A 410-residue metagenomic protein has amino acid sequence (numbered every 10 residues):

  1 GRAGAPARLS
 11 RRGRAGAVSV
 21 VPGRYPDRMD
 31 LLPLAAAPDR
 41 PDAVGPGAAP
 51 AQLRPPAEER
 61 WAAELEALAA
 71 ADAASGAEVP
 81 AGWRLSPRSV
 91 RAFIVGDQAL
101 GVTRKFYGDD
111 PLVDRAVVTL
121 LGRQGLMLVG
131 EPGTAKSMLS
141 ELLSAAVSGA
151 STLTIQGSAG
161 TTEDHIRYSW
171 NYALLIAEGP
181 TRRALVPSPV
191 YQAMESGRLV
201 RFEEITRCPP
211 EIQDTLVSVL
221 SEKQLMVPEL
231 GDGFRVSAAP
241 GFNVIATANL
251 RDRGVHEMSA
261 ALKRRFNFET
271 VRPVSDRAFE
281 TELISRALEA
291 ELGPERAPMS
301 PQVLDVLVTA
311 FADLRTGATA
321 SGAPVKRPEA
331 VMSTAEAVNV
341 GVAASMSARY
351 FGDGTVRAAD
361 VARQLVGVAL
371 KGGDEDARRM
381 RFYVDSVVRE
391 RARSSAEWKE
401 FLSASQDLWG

Functional and structural regions predicted by a protein language model:
G1-P22, P26: Compositionally biased, low-complexity flexible segments
D30-P298: AAA+ P-loop NTPase catalytic core and its hallmark functional loops
R60, S89, P189, F279-L283 (+5 more regions): Exposed alpha-helical structural elements
D114, S188, P210, D214 (+4 more regions): Non-catalytic, well-ordered alpha-helical scaffold segments
R265, L283, A343-S347, Q364: A general alpha-helix detector
L288-V356: Conserved AAA+ ATPase small/helical "lid" subdomain
R349-G410: C-terminal engagement/docking regions of AAA+ P-loop ATPases
